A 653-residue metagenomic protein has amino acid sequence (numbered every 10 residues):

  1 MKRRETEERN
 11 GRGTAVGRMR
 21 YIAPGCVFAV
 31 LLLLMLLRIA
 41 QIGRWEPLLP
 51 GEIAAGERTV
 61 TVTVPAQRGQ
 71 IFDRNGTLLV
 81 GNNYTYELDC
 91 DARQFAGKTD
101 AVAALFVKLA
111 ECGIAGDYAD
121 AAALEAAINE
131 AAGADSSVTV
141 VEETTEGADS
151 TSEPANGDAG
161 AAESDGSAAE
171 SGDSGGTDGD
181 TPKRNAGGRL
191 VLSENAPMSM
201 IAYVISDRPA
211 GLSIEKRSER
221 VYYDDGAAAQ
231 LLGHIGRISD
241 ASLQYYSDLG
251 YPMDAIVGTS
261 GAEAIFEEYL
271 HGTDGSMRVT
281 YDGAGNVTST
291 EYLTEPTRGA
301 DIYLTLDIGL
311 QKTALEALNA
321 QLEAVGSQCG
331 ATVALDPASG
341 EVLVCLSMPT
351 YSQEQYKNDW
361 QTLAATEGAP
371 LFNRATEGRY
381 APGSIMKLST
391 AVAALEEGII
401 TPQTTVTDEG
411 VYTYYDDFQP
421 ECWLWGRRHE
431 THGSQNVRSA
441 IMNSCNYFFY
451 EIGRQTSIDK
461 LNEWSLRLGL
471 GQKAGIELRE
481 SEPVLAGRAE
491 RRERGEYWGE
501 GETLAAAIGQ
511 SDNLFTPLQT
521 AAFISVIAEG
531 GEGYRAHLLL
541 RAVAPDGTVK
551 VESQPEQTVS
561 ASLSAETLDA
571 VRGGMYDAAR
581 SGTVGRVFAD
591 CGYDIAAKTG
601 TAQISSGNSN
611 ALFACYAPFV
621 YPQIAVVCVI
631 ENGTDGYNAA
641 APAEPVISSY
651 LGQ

Functional and structural regions predicted by a protein language model:
M1-N358, D459-L466, D590, V629 (+2 more regions): Periplasmic/cell-envelope proteins involved in peptidoglycan metabolism and beta-lactam response
V80, S174, Y281-E291, T332 (+2 more regions): Beta-lactam-recognizing serine transpeptidase/beta-lactamase-like catalytic domain environment
